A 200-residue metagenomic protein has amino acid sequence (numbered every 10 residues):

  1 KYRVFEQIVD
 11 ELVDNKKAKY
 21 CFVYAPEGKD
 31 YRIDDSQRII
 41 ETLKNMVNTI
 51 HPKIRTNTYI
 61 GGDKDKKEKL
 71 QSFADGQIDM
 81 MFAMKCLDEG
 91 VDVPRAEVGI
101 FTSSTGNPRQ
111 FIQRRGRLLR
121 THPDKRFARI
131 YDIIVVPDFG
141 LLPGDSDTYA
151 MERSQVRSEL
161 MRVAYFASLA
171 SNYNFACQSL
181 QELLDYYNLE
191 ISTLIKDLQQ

Functional and structural regions predicted by a protein language model:
K1-K44: Conserved strand-helix element at the start of the C-terminal RecA-like helicase core
E6, R114-L118: Short, well-ordered amphipathic alpha-helices
K16-Y20, K53, K125-F127: A general structural motif
Y20-Y24, D35-V91, Q110: Conserved helicase ATPase core of P-loop NTP-dependent helicases/translocases
G28-D30, D63, D88, S104-N107 (+2 more regions): Conserved nucleotide-binding/hydrolysis micro-motifs of P-loop NTPases
M80-M84, E89-T105, Q110-R114, F127-I133: A short beta-strand element within the Helicase C-terminal
R117-S154: Conserved segment of the helicase C-terminal RecA-like domain
L142-Q200: Long, largely alpha-helical accessory region at the distal end of helicase-like NTP-driven motors
